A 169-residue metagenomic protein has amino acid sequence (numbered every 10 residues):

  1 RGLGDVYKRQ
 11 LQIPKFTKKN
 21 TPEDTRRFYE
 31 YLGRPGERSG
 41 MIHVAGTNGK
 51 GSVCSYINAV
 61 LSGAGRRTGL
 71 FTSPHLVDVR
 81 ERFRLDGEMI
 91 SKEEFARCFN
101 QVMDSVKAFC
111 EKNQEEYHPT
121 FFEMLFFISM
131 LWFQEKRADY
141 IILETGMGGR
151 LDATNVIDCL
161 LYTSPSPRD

Functional and structural regions predicted by a protein language model:
G2-Q10, Y162-D169: Conserved small/polar residues in nucleotide/adenosyl-binding loops
D5-G36: Extreme N-terminal, non-catalytic leader segments that precede Walker-type/kinase nucleotide-binding cores
P22, E30, R34-E37, G63-I157: ATP-dependent carboxylate-amine ligase catalytic core
M41: Walker A (P-loop) ATP-phosphate-binding motif of ABC ATPase nucleotide-binding domains
V44: Hydrophobic anchor at the beta1->P-loop junction of P-loop NTPases
S52-R67: A conserved segment at the C-terminal end of the G1
